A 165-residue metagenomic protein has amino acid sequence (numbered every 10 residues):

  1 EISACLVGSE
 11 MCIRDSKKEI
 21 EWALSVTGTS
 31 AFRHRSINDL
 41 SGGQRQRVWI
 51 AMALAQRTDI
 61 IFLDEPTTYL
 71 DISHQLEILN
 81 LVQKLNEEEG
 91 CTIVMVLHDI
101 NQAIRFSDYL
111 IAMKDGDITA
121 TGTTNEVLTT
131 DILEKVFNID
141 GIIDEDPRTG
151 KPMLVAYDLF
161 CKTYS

Functional and structural regions predicted by a protein language model:
E1-G8, I13: Single conserved hydrophobic/aromatic residue that forms the stacking wall/gate of nucleotide- or nucleobase-binding
D15-F32, R57: Conserved ABC ATPase "signature" region
S36-L40, Q44: Conserved ABC ATPase signature
I61-E65: Catalytic Walker B motif of ABC-type/P-loop ATPase nucleotide-binding domains
L76-E89: Helical segment within the ABC ATPase nucleotide-binding domain
V136-S165: ABC ATPase nucleotide-binding domains
